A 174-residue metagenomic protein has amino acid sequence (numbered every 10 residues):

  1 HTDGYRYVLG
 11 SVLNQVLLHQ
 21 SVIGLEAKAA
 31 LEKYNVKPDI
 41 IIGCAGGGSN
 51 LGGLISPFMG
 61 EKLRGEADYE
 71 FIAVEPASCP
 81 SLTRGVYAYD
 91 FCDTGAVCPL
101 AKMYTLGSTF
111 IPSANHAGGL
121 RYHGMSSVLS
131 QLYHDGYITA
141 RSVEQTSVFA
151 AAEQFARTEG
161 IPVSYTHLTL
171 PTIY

Functional and structural regions predicted by a protein language model:
H1-L17, N35, G60-E66, A73-I161: Active-site/ligand-binding loops adjacent to catalytic centers
V12-A29: Glycine-rich oxoanion-binding loops at beta->alpha junctions
V12-N14, G46-G47, L168: Short glycine-rich anion-binding loops that position phosphate/pyrophosphate groups of nucleotides and phosphorylated
A29-V36: Phosphate/pyrophosphate-binding loops at sites that engage ATP/ADP/AMP, CoA/4′-phosphopantetheine, polyphosphate
K37-L51, Y165: A short, small-residue-rich loop immediately preceding and capping a beta-strand
L51-E61: Short Gly/Thr/Asp-enriched flexible loops that form oxyanion-binding sites at enzyme active sites
T166-T172: Conserved small/polar residues in nucleotide/adenosyl-binding loops
